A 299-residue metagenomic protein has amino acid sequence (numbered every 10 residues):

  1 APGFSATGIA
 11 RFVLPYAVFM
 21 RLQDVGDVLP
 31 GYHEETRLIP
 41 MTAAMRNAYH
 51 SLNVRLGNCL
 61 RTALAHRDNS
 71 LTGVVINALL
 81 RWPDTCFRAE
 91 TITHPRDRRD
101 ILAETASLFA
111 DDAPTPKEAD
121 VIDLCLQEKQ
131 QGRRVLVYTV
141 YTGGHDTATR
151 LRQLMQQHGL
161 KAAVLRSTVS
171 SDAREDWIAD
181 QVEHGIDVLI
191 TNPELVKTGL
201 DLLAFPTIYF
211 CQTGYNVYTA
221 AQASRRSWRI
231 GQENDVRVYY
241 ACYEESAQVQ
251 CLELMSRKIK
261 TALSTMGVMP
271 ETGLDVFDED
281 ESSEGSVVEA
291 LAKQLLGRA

Functional and structural regions predicted by a protein language model:
A1-D24, Q232-D235: Conserved P-loop NTPase motor "coupling/switch" region that bridges the ATPase
G8, F12, A48-L52, R150 (+6 more regions): Alpha-helical scaffold elements adjacent to nucleotide-binding pockets in ATP/GTP-utilizing enzyme cores
V28-A48, A65-L189, E194-L200, P270-A299: Conserved Helicase C-terminal RecA-like lobe
Y32-E34, H158-L160, L203-T207, Q232-V238: Short glycine-/polar-rich loops that comprise or flank the Walker A/P-loop and associated switch/sensor motifs
R55-T62: Cytochrome P450 catalytic domain signature, combining two hallmark sequence patches
L136-Y138, V164, Y209-F210, V238-Y240: Short catalytic-loop micro-motif centered on adjacent basic/acidic residues
H145-T149, R174-E175, L189-Q212, N216-E233: SF2 helicase motor core recognition
Y215-S224, W228-A299: A conserved SF2-helicase RecA2
